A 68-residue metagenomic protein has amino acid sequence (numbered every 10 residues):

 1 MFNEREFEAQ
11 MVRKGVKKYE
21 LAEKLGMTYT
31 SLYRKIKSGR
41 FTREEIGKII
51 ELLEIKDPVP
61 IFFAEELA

Functional and structural regions predicted by a protein language model:
M1-E20: A short, Lys/Arg-rich alpha-helix, primarily the initiator
A9, E23, R34: DNA-binding alpha-helical recognition surfaces that contact promoter or target DNA
R13, K24, L52: Residues within the alpha-helical elements of helix-turn-helix
M27-F41: Recognition helix of helix-turn-helix/homeodomain-like DNA-binding domains that insert into the DNA major groove
S38-E51: Short, basic-rich loop-to-helix N-cap that marks the start of a DNA-contacting helix
E54-A68: Short C-terminal boundary/hinge segments that cap the last helix of small helical domains
